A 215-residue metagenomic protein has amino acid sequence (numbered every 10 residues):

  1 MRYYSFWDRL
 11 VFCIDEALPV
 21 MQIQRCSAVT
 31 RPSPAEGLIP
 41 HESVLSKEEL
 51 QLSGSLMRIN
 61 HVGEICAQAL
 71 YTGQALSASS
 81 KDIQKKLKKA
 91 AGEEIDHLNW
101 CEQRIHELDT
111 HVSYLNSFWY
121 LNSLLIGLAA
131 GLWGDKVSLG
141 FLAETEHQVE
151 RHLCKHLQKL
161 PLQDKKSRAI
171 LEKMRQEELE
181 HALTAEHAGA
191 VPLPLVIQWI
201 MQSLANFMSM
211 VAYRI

Functional and structural regions predicted by a protein language model:
M1-I215: Non-heme di-metal
